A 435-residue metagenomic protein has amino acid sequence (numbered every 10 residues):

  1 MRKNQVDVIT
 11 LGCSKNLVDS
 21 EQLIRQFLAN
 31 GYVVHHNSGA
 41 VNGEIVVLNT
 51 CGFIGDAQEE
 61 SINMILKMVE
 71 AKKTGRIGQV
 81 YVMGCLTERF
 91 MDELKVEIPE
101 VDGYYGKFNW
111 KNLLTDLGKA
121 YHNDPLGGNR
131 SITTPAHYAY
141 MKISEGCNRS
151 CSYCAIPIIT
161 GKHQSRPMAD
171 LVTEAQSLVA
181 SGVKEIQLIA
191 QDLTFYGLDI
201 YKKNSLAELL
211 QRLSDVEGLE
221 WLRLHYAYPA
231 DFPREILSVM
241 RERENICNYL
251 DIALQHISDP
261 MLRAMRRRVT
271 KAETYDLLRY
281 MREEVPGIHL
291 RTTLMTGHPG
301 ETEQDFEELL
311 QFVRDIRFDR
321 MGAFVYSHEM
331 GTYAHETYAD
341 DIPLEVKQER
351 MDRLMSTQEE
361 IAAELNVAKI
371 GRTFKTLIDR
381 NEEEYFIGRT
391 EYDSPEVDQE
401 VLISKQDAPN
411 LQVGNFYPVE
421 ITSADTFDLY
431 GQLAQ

Functional and structural regions predicted by a protein language model:
M1-Y196, E235, L250, A272-E283 (+5 more regions): Proteins enriched for Cys/Gly/acidic motifs involved in redox and nucleic-acid/cofactor modification
G78-G84, R89, L94, P99 (+1 more regions): Conserved SAM/AdoMet-binding glycine-rich loop
D102, K184, E220, D319 (+1 more regions): Short acidic/polar active-site loop segments enriched in Thr and Asp
K111, R149, T194, A230 (+3 more regions): Glycine-centered loop/turn positions within well-structured domains that cap or flank conserved ligand/cofactor-binding
S131-I132, S238-E242, L254, N366-A368 (+2 more regions): Replace "in large, NTP-powered and nucleic-acid-processing enzymes" with "in large, NTP-powered factors and other
C151, L171, L188, L224 (+7 more regions): Conserved, mostly hydrophobic/aromatic
A190, Y226, L254-H256, T292-T296 (+6 more regions): Active-site proximal loops enriched in glycine and acidic residues that flank catalytic Cys/His/Asp and coordinate
A334-Q435: Terminal RNA-binding accessory module
